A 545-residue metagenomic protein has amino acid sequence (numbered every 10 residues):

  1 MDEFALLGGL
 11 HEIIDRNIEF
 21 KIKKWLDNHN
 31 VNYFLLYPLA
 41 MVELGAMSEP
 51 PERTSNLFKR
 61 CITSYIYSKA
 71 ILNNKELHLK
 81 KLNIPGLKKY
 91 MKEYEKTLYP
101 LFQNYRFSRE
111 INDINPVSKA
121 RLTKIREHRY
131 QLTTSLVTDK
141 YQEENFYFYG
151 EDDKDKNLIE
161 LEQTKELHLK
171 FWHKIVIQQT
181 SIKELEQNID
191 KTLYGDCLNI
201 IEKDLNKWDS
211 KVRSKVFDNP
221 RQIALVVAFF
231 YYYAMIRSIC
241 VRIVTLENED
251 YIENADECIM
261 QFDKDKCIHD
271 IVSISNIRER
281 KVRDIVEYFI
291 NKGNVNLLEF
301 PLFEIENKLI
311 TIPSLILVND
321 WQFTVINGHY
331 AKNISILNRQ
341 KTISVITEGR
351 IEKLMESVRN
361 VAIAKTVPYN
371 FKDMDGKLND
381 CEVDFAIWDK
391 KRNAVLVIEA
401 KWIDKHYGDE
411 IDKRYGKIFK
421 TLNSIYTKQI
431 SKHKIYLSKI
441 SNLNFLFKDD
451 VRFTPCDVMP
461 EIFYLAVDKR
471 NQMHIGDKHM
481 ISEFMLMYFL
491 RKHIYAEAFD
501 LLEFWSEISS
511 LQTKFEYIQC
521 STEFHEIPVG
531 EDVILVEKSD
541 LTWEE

Functional and structural regions predicted by a protein language model:
M1-E545: Intrinsically disordered, low-complexity Ser/Thr/Pro/Gly-rich regulatory segments
